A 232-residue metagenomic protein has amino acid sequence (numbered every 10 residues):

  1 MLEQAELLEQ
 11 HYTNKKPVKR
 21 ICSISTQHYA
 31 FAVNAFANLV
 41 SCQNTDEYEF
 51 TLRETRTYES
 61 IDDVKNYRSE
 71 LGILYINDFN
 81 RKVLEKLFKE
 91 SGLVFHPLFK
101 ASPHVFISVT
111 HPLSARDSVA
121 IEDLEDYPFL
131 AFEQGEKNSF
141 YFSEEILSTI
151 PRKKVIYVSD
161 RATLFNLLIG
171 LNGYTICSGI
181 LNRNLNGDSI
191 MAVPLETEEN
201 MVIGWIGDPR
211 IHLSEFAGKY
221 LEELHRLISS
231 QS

Functional and structural regions predicted by a protein language model:
M1, N34-A35, I211-R226: Short amphipathic alpha-helical coupling segments at ligand-binding clamshell hinges and other catalytic/signaling
L2-S25, V40-C42, E90-V94: Short helix-loop hinge/linker segments at domain boundaries
P17-V83: Central regulatory/effector-binding core of bacterial HTH transcription factors
V33-N38, R81, I121, E125-T149: Secondary-structure junction motif
K65-E70, Y75, Q134-M191: Hydrophobic hinge/microswitch elements
L87-F129: Flexible hinge/capping segments at coil-to-helix
E90-H96, A101, T163-H212: Beta-alpha-beta core module
T110-V119, T197-E199, R210-A217: Short helix-loop capping/hinge motifs at secondary-structure junctions, enriched in acidic/polar residues
